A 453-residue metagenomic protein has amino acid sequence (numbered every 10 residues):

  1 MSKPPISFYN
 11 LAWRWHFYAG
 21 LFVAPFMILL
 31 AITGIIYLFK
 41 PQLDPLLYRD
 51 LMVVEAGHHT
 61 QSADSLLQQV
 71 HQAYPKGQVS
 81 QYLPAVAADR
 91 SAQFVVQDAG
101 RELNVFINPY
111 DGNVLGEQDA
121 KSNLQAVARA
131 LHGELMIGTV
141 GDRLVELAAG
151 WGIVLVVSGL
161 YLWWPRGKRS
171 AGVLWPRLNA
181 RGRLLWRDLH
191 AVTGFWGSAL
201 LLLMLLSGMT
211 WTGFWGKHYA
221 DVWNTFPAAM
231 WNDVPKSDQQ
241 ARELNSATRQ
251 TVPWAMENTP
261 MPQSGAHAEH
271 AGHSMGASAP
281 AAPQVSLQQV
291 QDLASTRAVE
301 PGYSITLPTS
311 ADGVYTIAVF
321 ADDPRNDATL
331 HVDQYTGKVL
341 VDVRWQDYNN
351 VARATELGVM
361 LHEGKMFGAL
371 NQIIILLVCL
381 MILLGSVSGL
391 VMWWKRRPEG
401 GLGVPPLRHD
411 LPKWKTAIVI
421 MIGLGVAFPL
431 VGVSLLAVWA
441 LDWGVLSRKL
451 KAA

Functional and structural regions predicted by a protein language model:
M1-A453: Conserved histidines in hydrophobic membrane contexts and catalytic metal-binding motifs
